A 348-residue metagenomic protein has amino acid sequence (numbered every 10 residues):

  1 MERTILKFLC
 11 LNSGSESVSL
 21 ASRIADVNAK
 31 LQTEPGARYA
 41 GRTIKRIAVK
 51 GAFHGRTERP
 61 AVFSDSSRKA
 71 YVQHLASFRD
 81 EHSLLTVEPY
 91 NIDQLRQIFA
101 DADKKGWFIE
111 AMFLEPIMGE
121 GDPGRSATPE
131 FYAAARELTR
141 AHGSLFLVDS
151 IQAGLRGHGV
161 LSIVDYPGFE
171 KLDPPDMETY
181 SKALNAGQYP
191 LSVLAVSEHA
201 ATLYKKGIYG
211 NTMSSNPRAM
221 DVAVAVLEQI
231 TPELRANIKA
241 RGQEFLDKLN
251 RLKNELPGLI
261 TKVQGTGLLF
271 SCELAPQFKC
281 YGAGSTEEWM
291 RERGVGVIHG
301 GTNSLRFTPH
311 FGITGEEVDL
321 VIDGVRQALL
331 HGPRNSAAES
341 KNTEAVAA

Functional and structural regions predicted by a protein language model:
M1-A348: Conserved N-terminal phosphate-binding loop of PLP-dependent enzymes in the Aspartate aminotransferase
